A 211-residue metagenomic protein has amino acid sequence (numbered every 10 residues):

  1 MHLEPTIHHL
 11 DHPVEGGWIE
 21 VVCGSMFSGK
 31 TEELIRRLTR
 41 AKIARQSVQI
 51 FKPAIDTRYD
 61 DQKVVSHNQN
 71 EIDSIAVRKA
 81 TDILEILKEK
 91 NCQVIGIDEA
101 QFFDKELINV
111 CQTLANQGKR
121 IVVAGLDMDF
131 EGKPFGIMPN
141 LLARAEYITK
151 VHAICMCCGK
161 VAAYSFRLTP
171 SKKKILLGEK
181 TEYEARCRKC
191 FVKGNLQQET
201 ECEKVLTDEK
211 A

Functional and structural regions predicted by a protein language model:
H2-E89, D129-N140, K150-A153, L168 (+1 more regions): Conserved P-loop
R37, N109-Q117, I137-R144: Catalytic-core regions built around general acid/base machinery
S47, R120, Y147: Residues at the starts of beta-strands that form the adenosine-phosphate
N91-F103: Conserved P-loop NTPase "ATPase switch" module shared by AAA+ and STAND
Q93, A145-E146: Conserved acidic residues
G96, R120-D127: Structural recognition of the conserved hydrophobic beta-strand(s) that form the central parallel beta-sheet of P-loop
A100-L114, M128-F135: Conserved ATPase-coupling elements of RecA-like P-loop NTPase cores
H152-S171: A charged, well-structured terminal subsegment
